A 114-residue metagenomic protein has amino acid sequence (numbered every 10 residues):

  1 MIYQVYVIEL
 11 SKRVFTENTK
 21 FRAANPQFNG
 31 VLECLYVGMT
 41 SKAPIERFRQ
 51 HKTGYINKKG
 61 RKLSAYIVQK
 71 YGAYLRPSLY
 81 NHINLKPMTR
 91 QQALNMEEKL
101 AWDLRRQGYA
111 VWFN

Functional and structural regions predicted by a protein language model:
M1-R49, N81-N84, M88, N95: GIY-YIG nuclease catalytic motif and its immediate N-terminal context
K42-I45, R49, G54-F113: Aromatic/basic micro-patches that form nucleic-acid/chromatin recognition or nuclease catalytic surfaces
